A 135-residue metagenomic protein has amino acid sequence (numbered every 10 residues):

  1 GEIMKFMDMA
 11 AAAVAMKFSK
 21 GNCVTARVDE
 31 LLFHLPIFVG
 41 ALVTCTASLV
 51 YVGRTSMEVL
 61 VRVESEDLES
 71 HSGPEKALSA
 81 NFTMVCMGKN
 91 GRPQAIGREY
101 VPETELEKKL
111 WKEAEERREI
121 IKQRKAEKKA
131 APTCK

Functional and structural regions predicted by a protein language model:
G1-F6: A conserved, well-ordered hydrophobic junction motif at loop->secondary-structure transitions
A12-M57, E75-A80: Hydrophobic beta-strand-centered segment that forms part of the acyl-chain substrate-binding groove
F38-V39, V50-K135: HotDog/MaoC-like acyl-thioester-processing domains
